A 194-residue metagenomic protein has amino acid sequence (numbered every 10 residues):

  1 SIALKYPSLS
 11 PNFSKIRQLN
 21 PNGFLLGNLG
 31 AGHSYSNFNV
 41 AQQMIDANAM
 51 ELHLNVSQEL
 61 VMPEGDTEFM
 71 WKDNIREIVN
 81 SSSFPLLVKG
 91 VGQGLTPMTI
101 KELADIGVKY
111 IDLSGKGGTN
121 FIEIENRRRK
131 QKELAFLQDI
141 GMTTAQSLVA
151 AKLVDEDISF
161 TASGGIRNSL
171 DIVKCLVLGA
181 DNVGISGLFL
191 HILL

Functional and structural regions predicted by a protein language model:
S1-K101, K130: Active-site entrance/lid segments in N-terminal catalytic domains of soluble metabolic enzymes
F69-I192: Glycine-rich phosphate/ribose-binding loops and adjacent secondary-structure elements that form binding surfaces
